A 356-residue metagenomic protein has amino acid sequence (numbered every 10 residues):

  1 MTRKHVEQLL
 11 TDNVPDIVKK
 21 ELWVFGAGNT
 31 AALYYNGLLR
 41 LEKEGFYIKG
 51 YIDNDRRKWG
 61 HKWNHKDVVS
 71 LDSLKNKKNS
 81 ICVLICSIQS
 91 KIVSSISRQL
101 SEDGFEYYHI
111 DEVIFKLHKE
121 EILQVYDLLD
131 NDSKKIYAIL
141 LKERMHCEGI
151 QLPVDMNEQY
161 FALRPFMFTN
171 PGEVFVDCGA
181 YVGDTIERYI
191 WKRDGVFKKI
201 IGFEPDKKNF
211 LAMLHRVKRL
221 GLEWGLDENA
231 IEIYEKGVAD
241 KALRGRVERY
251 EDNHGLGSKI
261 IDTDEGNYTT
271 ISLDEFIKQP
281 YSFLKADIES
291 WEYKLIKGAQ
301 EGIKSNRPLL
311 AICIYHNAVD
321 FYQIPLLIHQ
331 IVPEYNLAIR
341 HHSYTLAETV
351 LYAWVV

Functional and structural regions predicted by a protein language model:
M1-G45, N54-V356: Phosphate/nucleotide-binding beta-alpha loop and adjacent structural elements of enzyme active sites
I48: Active-site beta-strand-loop-beta-strand hairpin of nuclease catalytic cores that positions key catalytic residues
Y51: Active-site region of the double-stranded beta-helix
